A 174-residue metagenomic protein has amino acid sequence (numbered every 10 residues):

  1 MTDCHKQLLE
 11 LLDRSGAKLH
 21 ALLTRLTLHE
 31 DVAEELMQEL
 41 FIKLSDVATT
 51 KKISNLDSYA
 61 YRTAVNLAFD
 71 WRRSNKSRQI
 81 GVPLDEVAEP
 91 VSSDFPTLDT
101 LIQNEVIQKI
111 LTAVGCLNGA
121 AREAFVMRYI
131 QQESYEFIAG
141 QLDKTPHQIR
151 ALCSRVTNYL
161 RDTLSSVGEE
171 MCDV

Functional and structural regions predicted by a protein language model:
M1-A21, D31-E34: A short, charge-rich alpha-helical start-of-domain segment used by transcription regulators
G16, H20, F41, N118 (+2 more regions): C-terminal flanking helix
E35-I42, S54-N66: Structural recognition of an alpha-helix C-terminal capping motif at a helix-to-coil junction
R62-V82, Q103: Arg/Lys-rich amphipathic alpha helix in sigma70-family domain 2
V65, E136, G140-E169: DNA-recognition helix of helix-turn-helix
R78-Q103: Internal acidic/polar
A124-R128: A short pre-motif secondary-structure segment
